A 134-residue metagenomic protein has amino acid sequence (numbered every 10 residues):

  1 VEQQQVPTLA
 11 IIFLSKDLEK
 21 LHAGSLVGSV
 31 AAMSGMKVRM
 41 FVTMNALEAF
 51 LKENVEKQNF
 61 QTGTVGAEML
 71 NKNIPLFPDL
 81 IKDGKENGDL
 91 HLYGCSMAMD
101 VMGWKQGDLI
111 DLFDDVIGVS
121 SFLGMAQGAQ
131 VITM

Functional and structural regions predicted by a protein language model:
V1-L9: Secretory/periplasmic and organellar redox-cofactor proteins
A10-H22: Short, glycine-rich nucleotide/cofactor-binding loops
S15-L18, M44-E48, A98: Acidic, glycine-rich active-site loops and adjacent beta-strand->loop/helix elements that engage anionic groups
H22-S34, M40: Histidine-anchored nucleotide/phosphate-binding helix
V38-M44, Y93-S96: Short internal beta-strands
A46-N59: N-terminal beta-loop-helix "entrance" segment that forms/cooperates in small-molecule cofactor or anionic ligand
Q58-D89: A glycine-rich helix N-cap at a beta->alpha junction
P78-A129, M134: A charged, amphipathic interaction segment
